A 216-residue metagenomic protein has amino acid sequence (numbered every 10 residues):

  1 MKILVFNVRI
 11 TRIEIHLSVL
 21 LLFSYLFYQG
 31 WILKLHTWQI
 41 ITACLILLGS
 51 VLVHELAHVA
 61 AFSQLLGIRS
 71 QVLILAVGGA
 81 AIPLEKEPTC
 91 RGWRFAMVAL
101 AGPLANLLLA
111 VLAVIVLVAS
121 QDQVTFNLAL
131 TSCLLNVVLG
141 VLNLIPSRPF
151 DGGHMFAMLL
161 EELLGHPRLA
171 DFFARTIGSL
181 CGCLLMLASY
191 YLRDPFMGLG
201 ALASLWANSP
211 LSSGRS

Functional and structural regions predicted by a protein language model:
M1-S216: Hydrophobic transmembrane alpha-helices and their immediate loop junctions in multi-pass integral membrane proteins
